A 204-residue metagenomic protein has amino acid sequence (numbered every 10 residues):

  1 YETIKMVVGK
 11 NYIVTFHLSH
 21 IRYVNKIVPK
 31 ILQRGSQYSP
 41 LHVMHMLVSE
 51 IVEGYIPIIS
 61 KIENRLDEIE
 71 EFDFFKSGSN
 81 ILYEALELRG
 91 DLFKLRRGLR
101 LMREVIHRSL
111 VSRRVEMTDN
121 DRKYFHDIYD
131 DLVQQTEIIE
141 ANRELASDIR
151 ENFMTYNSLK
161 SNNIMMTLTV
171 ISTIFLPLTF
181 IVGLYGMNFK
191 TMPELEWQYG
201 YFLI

Functional and structural regions predicted by a protein language model:
Y1-I31: Divalent-cation
N11, I51, K61-Y185: Membrane-associated alpha-helical segments
I21-V43, L66-K76: A short, charged helix-loop
R34-I51, Y55, T118-R122, I128: Long, non-coiled-coil amphipathic alpha-helical linker/lever segments that couple catalytic cores to other domains
S36, M117, N157, L195-W197: Residue-level signature of the cytosolic catalytic core of signaling kinases
M187-L195: Short helix-loop junctions at transmembrane helix boundaries
E196-I204: Hydrophobic alpha-helical transmembrane segments
